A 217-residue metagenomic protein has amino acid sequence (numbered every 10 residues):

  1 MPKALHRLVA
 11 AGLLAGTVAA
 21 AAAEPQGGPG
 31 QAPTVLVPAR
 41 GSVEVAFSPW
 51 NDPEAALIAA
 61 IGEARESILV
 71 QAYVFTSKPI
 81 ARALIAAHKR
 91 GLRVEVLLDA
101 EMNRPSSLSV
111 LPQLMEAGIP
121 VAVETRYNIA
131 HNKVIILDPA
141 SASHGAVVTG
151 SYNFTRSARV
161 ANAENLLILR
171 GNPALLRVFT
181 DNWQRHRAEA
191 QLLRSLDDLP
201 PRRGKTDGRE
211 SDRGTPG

Functional and structural regions predicted by a protein language model:
M1-V9: Bacterial N-terminal signal peptides that target proteins for export
V9-T17: Bacterial N-terminal signal peptides
E24-P49: Short N-terminal segments immediately surrounding and downstream of signal-peptide cleavage
P25-T34, D138, A142-G217: Signature of lipid phosphatidyltransferase scaffolds
E44-A46, L69-A72, E95-D99, A122-V123 (+3 more regions): Structural recognition of the beta-strand scaffold that forms the well-ordered cores of secreted hydrolase catalytic
A59, E63-A122: Primarily the HKD phosphodiesterase
V74-K78, A100-R104, Y127-I129, S141-A142 (+2 more regions): Solvent-exposed loop/turn segments at secondary-structure junctions within structured extracellular/periplasmic domains
